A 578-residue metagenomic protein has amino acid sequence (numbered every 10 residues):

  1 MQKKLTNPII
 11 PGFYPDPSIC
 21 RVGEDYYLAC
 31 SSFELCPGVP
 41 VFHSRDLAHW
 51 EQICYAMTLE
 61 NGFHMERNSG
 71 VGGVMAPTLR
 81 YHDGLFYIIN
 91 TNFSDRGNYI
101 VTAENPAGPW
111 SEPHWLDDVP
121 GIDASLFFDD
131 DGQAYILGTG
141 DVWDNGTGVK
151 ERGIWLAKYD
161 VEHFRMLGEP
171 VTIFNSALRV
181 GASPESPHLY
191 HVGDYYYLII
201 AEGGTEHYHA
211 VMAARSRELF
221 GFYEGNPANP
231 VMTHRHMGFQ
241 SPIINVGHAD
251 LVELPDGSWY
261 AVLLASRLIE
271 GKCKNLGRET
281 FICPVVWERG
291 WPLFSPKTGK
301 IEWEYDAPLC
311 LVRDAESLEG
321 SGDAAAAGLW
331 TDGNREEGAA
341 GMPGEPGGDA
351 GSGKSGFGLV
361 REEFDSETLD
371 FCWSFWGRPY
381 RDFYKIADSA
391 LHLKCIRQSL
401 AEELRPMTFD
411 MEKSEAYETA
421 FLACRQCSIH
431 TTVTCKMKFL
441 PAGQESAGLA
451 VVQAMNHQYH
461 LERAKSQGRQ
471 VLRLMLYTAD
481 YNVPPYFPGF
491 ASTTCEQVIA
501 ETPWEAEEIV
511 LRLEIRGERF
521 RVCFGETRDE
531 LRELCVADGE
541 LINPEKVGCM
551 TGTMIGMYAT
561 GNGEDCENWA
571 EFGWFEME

Functional and structural regions predicted by a protein language model:
M1-E578: Carbohydrate-active catalytic/glycan-binding domains of CAZyme proteins, especially the secreted or lumenal ectodomains
